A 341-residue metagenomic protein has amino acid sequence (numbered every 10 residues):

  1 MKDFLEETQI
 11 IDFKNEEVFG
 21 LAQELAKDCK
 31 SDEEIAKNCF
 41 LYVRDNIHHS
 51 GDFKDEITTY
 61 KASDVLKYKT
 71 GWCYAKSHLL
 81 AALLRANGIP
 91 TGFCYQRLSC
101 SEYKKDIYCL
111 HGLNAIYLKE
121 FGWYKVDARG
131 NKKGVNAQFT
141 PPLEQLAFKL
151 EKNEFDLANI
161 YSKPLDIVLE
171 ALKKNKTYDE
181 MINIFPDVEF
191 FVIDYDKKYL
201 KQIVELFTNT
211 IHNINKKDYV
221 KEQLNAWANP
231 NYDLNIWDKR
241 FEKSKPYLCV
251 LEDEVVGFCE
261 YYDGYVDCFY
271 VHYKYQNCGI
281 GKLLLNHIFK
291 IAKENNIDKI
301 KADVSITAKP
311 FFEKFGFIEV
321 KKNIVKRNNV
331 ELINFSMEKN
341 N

Functional and structural regions predicted by a protein language model:
M1-Y68: Secondary-structure boundary elements
Q9-I10, L98-F191: His-Asp-centered catalytic microenvironments across diverse enzyme cores, prominently the transglutaminase-like
K30, V192-E205: A short beta-loop-alpha structural element at the N-terminal edge of CoA-dependent acyl/N-acetyltransferase catalytic
S50-L110: Active-site neighborhood of thiol-dependent amide/isopeptide-bond enzymes
V204, T208-N235: Conserved GNAT-fold acetyl-CoA-binding loop/helix
N277-K290: Conserved acetyl-CoA-binding loop-helix of GNAT-fold acetyltransferases
A292-S305: Conserved GNAT acetyl-CoA-binding A-motif
K301-D303, I318-S336: Conserved catalytic-core motifs of GNAT/GCN5-like acyltransferases
